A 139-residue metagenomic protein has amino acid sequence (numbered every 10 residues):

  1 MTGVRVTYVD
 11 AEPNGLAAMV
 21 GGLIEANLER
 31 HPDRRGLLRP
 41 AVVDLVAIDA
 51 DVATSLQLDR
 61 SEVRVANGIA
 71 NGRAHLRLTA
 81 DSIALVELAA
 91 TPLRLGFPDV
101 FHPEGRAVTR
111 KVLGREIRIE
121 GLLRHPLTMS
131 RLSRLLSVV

Functional and structural regions predicted by a protein language model:
M1-V139: Feature captures hydrophobic
